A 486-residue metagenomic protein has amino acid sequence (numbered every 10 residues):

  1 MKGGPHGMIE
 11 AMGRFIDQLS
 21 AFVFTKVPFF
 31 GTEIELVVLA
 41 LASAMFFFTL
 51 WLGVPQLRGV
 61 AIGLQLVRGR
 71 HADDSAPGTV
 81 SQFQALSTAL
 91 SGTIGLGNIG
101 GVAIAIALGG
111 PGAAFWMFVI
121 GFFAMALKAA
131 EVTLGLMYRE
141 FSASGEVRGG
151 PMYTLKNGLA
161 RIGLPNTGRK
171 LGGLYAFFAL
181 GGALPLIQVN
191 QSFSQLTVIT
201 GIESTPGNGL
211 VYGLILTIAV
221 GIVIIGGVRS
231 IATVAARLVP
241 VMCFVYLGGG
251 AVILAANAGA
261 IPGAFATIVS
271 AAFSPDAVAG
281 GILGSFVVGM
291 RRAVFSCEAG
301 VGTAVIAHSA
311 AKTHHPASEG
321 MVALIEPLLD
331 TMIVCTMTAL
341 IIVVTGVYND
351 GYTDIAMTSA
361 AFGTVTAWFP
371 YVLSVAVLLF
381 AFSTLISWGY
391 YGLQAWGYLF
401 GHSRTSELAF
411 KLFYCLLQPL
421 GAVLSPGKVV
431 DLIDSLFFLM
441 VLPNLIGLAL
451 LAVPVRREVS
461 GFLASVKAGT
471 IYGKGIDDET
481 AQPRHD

Functional and structural regions predicted by a protein language model:
K2-L96, I106-A113, A124, A449-D486: N-terminal alpha-helical transmembrane segments of multi-pass membrane transport and channel/translocase proteins
V38-S43, F118, R169-A176, N190 (+4 more regions): Transmembrane alpha-helical segments of multi-pass small-molecule transport proteins
A40-A44, L52-L64, A179, F193-L196 (+6 more regions): Membrane-interface loop-to-helix entry segments
W51-L57, N98-V102, A183-Q195, V220-A232 (+4 more regions): Transmembrane helix-loop junctions in multi-pass membrane proteins
P55-Q82, I104-I106, G110-A114, A126-T167 (+3 more regions): Flexible loop linkers connecting adjacent transmembrane helices in multi-pass alpha-helical membrane transporters
D73-T79, G110-I120, N157, I162-L174 (+3 more regions): Membrane-interface alpha-helices at helix entry/exit sites of multi-pass transporters
S75-L108, L134-G158, L174-F177, I282-L328: Alpha-helical membrane segments and immediately flanking helix-loop junctions that form or couple to the substrate/ion
E131-A143, G250-T267, G280-G281, S309-T313 (+1 more regions): Extracellular/periplasmic helix-exit of transmembrane alpha-helices
